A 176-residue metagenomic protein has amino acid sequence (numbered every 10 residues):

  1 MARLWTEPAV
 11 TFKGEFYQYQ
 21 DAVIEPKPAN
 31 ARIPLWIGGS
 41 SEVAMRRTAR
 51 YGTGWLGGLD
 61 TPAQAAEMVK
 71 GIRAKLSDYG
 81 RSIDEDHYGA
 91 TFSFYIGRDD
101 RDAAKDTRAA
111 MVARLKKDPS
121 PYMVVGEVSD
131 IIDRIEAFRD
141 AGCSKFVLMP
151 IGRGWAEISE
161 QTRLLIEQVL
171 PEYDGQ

Functional and structural regions predicted by a protein language model:
M1-Q176: Active-site-adjacent structural elements that line small-molecule/cofactor binding pockets in enzymes
